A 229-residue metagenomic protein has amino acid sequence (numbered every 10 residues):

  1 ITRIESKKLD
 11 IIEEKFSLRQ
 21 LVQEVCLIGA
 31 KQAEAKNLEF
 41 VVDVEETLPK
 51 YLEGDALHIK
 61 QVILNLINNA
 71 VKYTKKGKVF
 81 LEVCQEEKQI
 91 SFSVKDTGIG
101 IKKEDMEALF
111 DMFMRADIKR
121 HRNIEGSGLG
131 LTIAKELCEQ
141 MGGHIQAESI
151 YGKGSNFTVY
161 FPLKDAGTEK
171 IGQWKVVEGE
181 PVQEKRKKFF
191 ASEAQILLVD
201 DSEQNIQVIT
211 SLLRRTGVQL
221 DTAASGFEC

Functional and structural regions predicted by a protein language model:
T2-E13: Helix-loop junction within the histidine kinase core
E24, D43, V62, E104 (+1 more regions): Disordered, acidic interdomain junction associated with two-component signaling
K31, I99-G100: Glycine-rich G1-box
A70-V71: Short helix-loop "hinge" at the ATP-lid/N-box region of the Bergerat-fold HATPase_c
I101-R115: Short conserved segment of the HATPase_c
G142-E148: Glycine-rich ATP-binding loops of the HATPase_c
Q207-R215: Charged docking surfaces used in two-component/phosphorelay signaling
